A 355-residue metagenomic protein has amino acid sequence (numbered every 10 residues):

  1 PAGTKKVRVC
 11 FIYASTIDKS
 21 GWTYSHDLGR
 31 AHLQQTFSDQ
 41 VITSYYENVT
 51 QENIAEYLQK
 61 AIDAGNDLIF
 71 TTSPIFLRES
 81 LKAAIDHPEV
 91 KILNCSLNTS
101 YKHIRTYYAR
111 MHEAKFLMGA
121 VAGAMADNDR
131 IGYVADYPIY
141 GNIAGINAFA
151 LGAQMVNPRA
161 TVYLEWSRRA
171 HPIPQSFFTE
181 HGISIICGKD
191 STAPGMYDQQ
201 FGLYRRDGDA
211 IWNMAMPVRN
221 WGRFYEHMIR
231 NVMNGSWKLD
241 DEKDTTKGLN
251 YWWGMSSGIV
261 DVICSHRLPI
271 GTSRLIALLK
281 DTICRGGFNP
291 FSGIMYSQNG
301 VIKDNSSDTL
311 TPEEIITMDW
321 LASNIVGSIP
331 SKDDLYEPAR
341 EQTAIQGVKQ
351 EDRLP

Functional and structural regions predicted by a protein language model:
A2-P355: A residue-level marker of the well-folded mature domains of exported/periplasmic proteins
